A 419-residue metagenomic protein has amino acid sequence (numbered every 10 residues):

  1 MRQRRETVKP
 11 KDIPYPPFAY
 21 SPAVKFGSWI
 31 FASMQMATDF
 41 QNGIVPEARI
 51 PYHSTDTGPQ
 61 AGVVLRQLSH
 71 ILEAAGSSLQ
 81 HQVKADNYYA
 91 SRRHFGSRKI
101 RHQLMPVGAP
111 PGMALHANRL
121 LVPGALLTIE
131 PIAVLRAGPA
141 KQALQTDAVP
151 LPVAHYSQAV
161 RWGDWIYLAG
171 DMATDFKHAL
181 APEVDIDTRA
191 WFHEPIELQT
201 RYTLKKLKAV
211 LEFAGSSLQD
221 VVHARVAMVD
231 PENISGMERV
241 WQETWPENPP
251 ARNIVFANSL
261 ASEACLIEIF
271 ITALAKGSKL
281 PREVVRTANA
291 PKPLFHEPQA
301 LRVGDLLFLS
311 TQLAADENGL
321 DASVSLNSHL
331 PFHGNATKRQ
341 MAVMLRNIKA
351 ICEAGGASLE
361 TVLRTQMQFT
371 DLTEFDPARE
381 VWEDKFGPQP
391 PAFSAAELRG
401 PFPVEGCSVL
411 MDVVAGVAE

Functional and structural regions predicted by a protein language model:
M1-R66, H70-K205, A209-H223, M228-R364 (+1 more regions): N-terminal presequence-like segments and the immediate start of the first folded domain
